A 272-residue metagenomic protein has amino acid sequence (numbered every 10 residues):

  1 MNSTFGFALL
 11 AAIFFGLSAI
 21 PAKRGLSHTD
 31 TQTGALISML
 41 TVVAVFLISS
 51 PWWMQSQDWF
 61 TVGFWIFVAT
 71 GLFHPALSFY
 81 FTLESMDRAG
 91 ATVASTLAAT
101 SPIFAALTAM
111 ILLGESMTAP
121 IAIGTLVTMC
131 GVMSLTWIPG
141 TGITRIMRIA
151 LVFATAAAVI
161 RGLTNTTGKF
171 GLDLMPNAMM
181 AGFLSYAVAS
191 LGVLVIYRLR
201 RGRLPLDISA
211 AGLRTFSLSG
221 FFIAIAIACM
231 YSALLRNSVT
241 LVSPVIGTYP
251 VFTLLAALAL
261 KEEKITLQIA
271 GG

Functional and structural regions predicted by a protein language model:
M1-T33, I37-A69, F79-A89, W137-T155 (+4 more regions): Membrane-interface interhelical linkers
L10, I37-S38, L97-T100, A119-I123 (+3 more regions): Hydrophobic core positions of alpha-helical segments in small-molecule transporters and transporter systems
A11, V42, G71, L97-S101 (+4 more regions): Structural signature of transmembrane alpha-helices in multi-pass secondary transporters
F15, M39-V43, P102-I103, T125-T128 (+3 more regions): Residue-level recognition of pore/gate-forming positions within transmembrane alpha-helices of multi-pass
T31-A35, A94, A181: Juxtamembrane helix-start motifs in multi-pass secondary transporters
A44-F46, T108-L113, P120-P139, Q268-G272: Hydrophobic transmembrane alpha-helices of multi-pass small-molecule transport proteins
F46-M54, A105-I121, I160-L174, F222-N237: Hydrophobic alpha-helical transmembrane segments in multi-pass integral membrane proteins
